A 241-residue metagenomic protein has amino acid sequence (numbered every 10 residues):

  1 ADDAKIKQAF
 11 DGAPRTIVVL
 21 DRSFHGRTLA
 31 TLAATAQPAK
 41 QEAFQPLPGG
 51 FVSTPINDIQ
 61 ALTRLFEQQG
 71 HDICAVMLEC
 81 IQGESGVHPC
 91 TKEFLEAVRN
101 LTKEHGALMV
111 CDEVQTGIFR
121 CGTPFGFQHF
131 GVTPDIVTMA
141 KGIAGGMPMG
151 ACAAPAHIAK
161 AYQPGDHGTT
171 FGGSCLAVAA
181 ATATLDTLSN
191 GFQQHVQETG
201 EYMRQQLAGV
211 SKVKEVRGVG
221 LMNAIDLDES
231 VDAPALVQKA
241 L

Functional and structural regions predicted by a protein language model:
A1-L241: Conserved N-terminal phosphate-binding loop of PLP-dependent enzymes in the Aspartate aminotransferase
